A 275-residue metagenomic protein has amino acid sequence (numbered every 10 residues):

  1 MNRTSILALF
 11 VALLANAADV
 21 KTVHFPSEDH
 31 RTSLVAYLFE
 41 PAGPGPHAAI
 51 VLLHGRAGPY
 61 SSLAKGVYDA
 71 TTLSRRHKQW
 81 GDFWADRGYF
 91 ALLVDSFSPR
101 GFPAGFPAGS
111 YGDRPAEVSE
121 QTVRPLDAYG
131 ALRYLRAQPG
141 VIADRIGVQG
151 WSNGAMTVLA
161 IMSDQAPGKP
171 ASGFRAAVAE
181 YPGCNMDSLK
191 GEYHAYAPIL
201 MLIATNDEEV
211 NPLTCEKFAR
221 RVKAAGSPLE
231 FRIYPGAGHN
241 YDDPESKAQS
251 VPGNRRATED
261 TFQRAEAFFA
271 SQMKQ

Functional and structural regions predicted by a protein language model:
T4-L14: Sec-dependent N-terminal signal peptides
A18-G45: N-terminal cap/lid segment of alpha/beta-hydrolase-fold proteins
V35, A49-Y134, D243-A248: Serine-hydrolase catalytic machinery in alpha/beta-hydrolase-like enzymes
P59, V118-A195: Primarily recognizes the serine-hydrolase "nucleophile elbow" in alpha/beta-hydrolase and SGNH/GDSL folds
K65-G66, N211-R221: Short alpha-helix in the alpha/beta-hydrolase fold that links the catalytic acid
A195, M201-I203, D207: Short beta-strand/loop motif that positions the catalytic acidic residue of the alpha/beta-hydrolase fold
T205-E208, G236-G238: Acidic beta-to-alpha connecting loop that harbors the catalytic carboxylate
P228-Q275: C-terminal catalytic histidine-bearing segment of alpha/beta-hydrolase fold enzymes
